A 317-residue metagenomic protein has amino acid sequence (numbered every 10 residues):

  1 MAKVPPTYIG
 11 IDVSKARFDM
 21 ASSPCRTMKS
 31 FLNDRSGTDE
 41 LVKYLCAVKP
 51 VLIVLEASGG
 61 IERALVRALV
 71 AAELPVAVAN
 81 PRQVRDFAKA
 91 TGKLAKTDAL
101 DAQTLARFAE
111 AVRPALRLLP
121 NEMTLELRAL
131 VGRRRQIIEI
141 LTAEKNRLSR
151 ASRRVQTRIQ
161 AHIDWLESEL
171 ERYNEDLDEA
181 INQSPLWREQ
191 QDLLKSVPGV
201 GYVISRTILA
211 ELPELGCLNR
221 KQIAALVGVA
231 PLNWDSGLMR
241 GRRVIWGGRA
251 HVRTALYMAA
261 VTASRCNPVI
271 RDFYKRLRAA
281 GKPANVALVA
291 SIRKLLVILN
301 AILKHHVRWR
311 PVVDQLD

Functional and structural regions predicted by a protein language model:
M1-P5, K49, P311-D317: Intrinsically disordered, low-complexity and often Lys/Arg-enriched segments
A2-S23, L105, I137, R206-T207: Gly/Thr-rich phosphate-binding beta-strand-loop-beta motif of the actin/hexokinase/Hsp70
S23-L52: Nucleic-acid-processing active sites and adjacent nucleic-acid-binding tracks, predominantly divalent metal-dependent
P50-I61: Short glycine-rich phosphate-binding loop at a beta-alpha junction
R67-V70, A77-S196, R206-T207: Long, charge-rich intrinsically disordered scaffolds of nucleic-acid metabolism proteins
Y202, T207-A280, A284, P311-D317: Phosphate-backbone recognition surface of nucleic-acid-processing proteins
A279-D317: Basic, amphipathic alpha-helical segments enriched in Lys/Arg and hydrophobic/aromatic residues
